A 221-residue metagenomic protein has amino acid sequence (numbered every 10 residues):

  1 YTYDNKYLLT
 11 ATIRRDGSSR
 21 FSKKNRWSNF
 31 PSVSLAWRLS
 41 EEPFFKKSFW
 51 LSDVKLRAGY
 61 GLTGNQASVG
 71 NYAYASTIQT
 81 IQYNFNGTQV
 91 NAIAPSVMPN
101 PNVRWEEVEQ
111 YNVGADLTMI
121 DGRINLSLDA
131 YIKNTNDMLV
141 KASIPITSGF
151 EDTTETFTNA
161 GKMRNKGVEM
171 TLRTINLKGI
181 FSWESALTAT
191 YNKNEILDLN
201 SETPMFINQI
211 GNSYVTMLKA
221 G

Functional and structural regions predicted by a protein language model:
Y1-K219: Extracellular/periplasmic, surface-exposed regions of secreted and cell-surface proteins
